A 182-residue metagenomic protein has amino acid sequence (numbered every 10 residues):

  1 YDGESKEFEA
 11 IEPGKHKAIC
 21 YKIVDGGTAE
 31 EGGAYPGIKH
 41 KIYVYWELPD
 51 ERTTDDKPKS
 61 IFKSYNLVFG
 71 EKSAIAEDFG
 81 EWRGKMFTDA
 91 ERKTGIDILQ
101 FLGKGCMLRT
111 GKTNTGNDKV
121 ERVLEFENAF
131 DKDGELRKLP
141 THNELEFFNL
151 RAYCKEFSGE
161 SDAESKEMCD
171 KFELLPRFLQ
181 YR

Functional and structural regions predicted by a protein language model:
Y1-R182: Short beta-rich binding modules
